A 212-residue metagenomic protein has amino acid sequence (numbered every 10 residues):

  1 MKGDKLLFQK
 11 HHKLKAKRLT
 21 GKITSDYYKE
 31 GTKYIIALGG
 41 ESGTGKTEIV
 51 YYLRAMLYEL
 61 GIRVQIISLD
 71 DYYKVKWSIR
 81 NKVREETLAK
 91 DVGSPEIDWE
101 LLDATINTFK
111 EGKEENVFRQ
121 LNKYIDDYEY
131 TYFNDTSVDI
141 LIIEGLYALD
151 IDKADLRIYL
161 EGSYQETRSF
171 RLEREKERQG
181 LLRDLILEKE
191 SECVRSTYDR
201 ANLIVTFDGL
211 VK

Functional and structural regions predicted by a protein language model:
M1-R18: Charged, amphipathic alpha-helical linker segments immediately N-terminal to NTP-binding catalytic cores
G43: Walker A (P-loop) phosphate-binding loop of P-loop NTPases
K46: Conserved lysine of the Walker
I49: Hydrophobic positions on the alpha1 helix immediately C-terminal to the Walker A/P-loop
A55-Q65: Post-Walker A helix-loop "phosphate-sensing" segment adjacent to the P-loop in P-loop NTPases
Q65, K74-I125: Conserved nucleotide-sensing/catalytic segment adjacent to the nucleotide-binding pocket in NTP-handling enzymes
D127-R174: ATP-dependent NMP and nucleoside kinases share a basic, alpha-helical "lid"
K176-K212: Small-molecule kinase domains that catalyze NTP-dependent phosphoryl transfer to phosphate-bearing small molecules
